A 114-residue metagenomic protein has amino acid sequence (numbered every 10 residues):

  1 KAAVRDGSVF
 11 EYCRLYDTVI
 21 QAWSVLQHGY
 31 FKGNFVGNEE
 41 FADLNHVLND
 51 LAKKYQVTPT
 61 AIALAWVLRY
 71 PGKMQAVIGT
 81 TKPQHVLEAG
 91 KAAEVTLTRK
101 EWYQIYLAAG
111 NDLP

Functional and structural regions predicted by a protein language model:
K1-P114: Beta/alpha (TIM)-barrel catalytic core signal, keyed to glycine-rich beta->alpha loops juxtaposed to Asp/Glu that bind
